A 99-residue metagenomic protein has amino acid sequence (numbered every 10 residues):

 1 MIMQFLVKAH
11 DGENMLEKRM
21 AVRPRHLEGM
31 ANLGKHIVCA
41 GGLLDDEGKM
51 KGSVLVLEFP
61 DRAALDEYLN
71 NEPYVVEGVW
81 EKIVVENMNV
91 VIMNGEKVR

Functional and structural regions predicted by a protein language model:
M1-R99: Conserved, structured core segments of small domains
